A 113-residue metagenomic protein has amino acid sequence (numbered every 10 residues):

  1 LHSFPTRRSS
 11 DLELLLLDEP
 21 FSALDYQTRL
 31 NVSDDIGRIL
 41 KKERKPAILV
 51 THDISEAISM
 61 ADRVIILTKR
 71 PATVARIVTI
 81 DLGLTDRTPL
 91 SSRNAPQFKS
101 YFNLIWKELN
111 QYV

Functional and structural regions predicted by a protein language model:
H2-S9: Short, small-residue-biased leader/transition segments that mark boundaries at the very start of proteins
L12, A23-L24, T28, I39: Short coil-to-helix N-cap segments within the nucleotide-binding domains
L15-D18: Catalytic Walker B motif of ABC-type/P-loop ATPase nucleotide-binding domains
R29-R44: Helical segment within the ABC ATPase nucleotide-binding domain
I36, H52-S55: The feature captures the ABC ATPase H-loop/switch
R44-V50: Conserved H-loop
S59-I66: Conserved catalytic segment of ABC-fold P-loop ATPases
K69-Y101: Conserved beta-strand-loop-alpha-helix hinge in the C-terminal portion of ABC ATPase nucleotide-binding domains
